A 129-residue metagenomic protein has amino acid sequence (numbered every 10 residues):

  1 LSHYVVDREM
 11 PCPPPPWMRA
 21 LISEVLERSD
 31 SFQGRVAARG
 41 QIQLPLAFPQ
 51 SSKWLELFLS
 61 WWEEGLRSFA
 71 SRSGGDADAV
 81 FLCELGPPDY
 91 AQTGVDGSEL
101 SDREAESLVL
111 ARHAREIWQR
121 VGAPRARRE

Functional and structural regions predicted by a protein language model:
L1, C83-P87: Short, well-ordered beta-to-alpha junction loops that form the rim of enzyme active sites and present histidine/acidic
L1-P49: Acidic/histidine-rich catalytic cores of soluble enzymes
P14, M18-L21, Q50-F58, D96-S107: Residue-level preference for long, well-ordered alpha-helices that form the structural scaffold of enzyme catalytic
W17-L21, W54-D78: A short, acidic, amphipathic alpha-helical segment used as a generic capping/interface helix at domain edges
E24, R28, E64, S68 (+1 more regions): Alpha-helical structural signal in soluble globular domains
S31-Q33, D76-L82: Structural preference for beta-strand elements that scaffold enzyme active sites
G40, S73, G122-R125: Long, hydrophobic, amphipathic alpha-helical segments used as structural scaffolds
G86-E129: Aromatic-rich peripheral "rim/lid" segments of glycoside hydrolase catalytic domains that contact and position glycan
